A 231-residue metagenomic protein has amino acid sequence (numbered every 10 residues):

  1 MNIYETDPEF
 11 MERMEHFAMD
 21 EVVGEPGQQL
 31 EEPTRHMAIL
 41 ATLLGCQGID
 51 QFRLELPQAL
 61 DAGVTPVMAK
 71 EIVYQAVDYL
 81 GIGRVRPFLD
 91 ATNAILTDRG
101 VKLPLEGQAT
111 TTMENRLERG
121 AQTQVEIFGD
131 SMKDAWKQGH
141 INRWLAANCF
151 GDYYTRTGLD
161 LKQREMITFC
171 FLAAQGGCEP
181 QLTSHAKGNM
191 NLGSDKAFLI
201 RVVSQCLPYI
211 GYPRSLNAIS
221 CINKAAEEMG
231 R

Functional and structural regions predicted by a protein language model:
M1-T34, G45-L54, L60-D61, R84-K162 (+3 more regions): Acidic, glycine/proline-rich low-complexity segments that act as flexible tails and inter-domain linkers
T34-L43, I72-V73, Q163-A173, L182 (+1 more regions): Short, structured motif recognition centered on aromatic/hydrophobic residues
T42-G48, L80-G81, F171-C178, G211: Short alpha-helix boundary/capping elements
R53-E55, E179-K187: Short conserved catalytic/interaction loops centered on acidic-Pro-aromatic/His motifs
A59, K70-I72: Hydrophobic alpha-helical bundle cores within soluble ligand-binding/oligomerization subdomains
V64-M68: Winged helix-turn-helix DNA-binding recognition segment
E71, V77-G83: Substrate/cofactor-recognition hotspot
R84, C178-Q181, K196-N217: Preference for long, well-ordered alpha-helical segments
